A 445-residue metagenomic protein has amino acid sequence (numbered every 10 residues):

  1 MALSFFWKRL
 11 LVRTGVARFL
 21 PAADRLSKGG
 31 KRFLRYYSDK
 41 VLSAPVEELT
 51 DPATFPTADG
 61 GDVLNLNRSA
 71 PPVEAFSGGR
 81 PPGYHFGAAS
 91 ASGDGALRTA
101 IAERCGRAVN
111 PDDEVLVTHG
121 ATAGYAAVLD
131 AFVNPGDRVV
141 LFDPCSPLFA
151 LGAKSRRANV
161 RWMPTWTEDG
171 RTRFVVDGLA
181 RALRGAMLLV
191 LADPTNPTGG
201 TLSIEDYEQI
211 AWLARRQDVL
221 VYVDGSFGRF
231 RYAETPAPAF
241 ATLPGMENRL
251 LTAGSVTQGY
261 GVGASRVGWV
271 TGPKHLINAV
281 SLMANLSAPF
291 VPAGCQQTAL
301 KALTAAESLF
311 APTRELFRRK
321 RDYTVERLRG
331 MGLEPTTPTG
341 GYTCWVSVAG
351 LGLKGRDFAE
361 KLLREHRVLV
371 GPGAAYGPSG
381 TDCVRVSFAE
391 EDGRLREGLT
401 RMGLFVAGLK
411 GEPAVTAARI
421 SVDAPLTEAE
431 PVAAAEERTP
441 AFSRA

Functional and structural regions predicted by a protein language model:
A2-S4, V109, K354, K361-V370 (+1 more regions): PLP-dependent enzyme catalytic core of the Aspartate aminotransferase-like
S4-R25, M246-R318, D322, E326-L328 (+2 more regions): Conserved core segment of the aminotransferase class I/II
V16-G120, A127, G178, L303-A305 (+1 more regions): N-terminal small-domain helix-loop-helix segment of the aminotransferase-like
L66-S69, I101, V115, V139 (+11 more regions): Generic structural signal for small/hydrophobic residues in well-ordered secondary structure, especially within
Y84-L213, R229-E247, G411-A445: Conserved core of the PLP fold type I
L141, W162, V223, T252 (+2 more regions): Hydrophobic residues in well-ordered beta-strands that form the structural core
R156, R216-Q217, M331, H366 (+1 more regions): Helix C-cap/helix->beta junction micro-motif
L300, F317-V325, P335-S347, G380: Conserved glycine-rich beta-strand-loop-beta hairpin in the small C-terminal domain of fold type I
